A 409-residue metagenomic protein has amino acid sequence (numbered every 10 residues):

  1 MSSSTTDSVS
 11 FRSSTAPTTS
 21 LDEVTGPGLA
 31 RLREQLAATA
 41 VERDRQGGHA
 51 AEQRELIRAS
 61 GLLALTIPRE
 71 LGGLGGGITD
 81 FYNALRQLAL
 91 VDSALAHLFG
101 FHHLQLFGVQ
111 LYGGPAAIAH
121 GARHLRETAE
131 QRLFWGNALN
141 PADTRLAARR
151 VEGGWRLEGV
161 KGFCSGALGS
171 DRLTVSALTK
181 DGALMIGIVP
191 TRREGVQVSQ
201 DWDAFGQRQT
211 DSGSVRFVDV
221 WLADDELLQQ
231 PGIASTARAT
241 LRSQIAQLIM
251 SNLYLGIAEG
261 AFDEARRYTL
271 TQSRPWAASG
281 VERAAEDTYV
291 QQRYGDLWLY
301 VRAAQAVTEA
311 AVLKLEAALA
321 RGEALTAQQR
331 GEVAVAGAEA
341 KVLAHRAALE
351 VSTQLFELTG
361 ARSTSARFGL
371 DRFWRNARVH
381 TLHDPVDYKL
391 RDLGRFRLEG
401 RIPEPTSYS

Functional and structural regions predicted by a protein language model:
M1-S93: A generic N-terminal leader/anchor concept
A30, G256-E259, G295-R302, A338 (+1 more regions): Generic structural signal for well-ordered, non-transmembrane alpha-helical segments in soluble/cytosolic regions
V41-D44, A303-V342, F356-T359: C-terminal helix-coil-helix/basic helical segment that borders enzyme active sites and/or dimer interfaces and provides
H49-R58, A64-G169: Glycine-rich flavin
V160-G195: DPxDG-like acidic metal-binding loop motif
G162-A167, A246-I249, H383: Glycine-rich phosphate/pyrophosphate-binding beta-alpha loops
F205-R302: Glycine-rich beta->alpha junctions and the first turn(s) of the following alpha-helix
E357-S409: Glycine-rich phosphate/cofactor-binding loops in nucleotide/flavin-utilizing enzymes
